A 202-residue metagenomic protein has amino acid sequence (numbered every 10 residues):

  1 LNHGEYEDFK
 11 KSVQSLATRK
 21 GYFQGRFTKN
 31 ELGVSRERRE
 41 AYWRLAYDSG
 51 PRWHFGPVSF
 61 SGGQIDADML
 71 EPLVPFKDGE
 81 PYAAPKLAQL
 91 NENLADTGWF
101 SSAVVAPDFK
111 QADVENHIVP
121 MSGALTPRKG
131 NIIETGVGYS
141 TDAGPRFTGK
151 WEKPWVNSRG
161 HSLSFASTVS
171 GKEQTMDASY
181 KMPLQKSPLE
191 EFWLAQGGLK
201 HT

Functional and structural regions predicted by a protein language model:
L1-V114, I118-P120, R128-I132, Q185-P188: Acidic, glycine-rich low-complexity/disordered segments
G63, A83-T202: Gram-negative/organellar outer-membrane beta-barrel architecture
